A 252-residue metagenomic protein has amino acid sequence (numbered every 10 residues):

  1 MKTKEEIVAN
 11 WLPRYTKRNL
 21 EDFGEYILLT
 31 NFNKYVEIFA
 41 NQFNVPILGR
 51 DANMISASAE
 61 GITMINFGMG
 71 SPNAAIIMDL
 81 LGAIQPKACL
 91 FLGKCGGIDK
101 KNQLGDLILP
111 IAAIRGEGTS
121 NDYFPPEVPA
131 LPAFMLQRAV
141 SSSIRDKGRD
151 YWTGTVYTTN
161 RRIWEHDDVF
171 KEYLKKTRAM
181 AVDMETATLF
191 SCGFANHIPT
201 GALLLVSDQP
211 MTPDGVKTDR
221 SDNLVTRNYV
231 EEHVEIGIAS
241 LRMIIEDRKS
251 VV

Functional and structural regions predicted by a protein language model:
M1-R138: Metabolite-binding pocket within alpha/beta catalytic cores that recognizes anionic/polar moieties
F32, G96, Y157-R162, T188 (+2 more regions): Glycine-rich beta-alpha junction loops
G116-T119, W164-H166, P210-G215: Short acidic/His/Gly/Ser-rich catalytic and metal-binding motifs that mark active-site loops of diverse hydrolases
E127-K176: Active-site rim beta-loop-alpha module in soluble metabolic enzymes
A139-K147, C192, I236-D247: Generic non-transmembrane alpha-helical segments
F170-E172, R178-Q209: A C-terminal functional module that forms or caps the active site or interfaces directly with catalytic machinery
V206-R248: Regulatory input/activation interfaces that engage signals or partners
V251-V252: Conserved small/polar residues in nucleotide/adenosyl-binding loops
